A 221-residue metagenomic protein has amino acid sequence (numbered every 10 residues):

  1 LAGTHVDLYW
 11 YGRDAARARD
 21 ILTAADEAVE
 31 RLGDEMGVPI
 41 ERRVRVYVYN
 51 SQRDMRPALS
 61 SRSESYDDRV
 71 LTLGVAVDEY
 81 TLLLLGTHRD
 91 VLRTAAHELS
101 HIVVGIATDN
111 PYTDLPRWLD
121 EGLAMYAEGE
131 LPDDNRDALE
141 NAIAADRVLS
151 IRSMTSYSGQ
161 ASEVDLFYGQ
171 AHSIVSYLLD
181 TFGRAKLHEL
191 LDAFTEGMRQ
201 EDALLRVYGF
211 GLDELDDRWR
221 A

Functional and structural regions predicted by a protein language model:
L1-A2, L215-A221: Pro/Ala/Gly-rich low-complexity, hydrophilic intrinsically disordered segments
A2-P116, D134, A145-V148, S153-Y157 (+4 more regions): Juxtacatalytic substrate-recognition/specificity segment
E121: Short, well-ordered surface patches within globular domains
A127-I151, L178, F182-T195: Short helix/loop segments within enzyme catalytic domains that coordinate or immediately flank catalytic cofactors
E189-M198, G211, W219: Extracytoplasmic/lumenal ectodomains and periplasmic regions of secretory and membrane proteins
